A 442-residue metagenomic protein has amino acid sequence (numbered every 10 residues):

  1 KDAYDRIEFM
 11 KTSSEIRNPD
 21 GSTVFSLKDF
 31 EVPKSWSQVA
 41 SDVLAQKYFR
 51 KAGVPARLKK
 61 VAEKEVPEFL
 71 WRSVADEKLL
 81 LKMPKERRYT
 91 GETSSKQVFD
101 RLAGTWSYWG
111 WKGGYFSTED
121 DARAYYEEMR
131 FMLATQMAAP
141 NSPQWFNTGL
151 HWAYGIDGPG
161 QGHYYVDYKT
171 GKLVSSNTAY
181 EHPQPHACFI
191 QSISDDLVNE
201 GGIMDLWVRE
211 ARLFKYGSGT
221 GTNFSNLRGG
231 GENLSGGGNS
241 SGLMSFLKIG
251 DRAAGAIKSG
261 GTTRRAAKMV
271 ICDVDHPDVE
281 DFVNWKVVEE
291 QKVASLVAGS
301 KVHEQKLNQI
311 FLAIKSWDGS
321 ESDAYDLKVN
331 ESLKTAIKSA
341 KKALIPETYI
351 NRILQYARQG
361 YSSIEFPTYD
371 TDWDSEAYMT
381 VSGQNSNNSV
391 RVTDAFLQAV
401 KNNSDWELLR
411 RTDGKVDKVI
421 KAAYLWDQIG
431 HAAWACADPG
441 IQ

Functional and structural regions predicted by a protein language model:
K1-Q442: Extended catalytic cores of very large enzyme megasubunits
